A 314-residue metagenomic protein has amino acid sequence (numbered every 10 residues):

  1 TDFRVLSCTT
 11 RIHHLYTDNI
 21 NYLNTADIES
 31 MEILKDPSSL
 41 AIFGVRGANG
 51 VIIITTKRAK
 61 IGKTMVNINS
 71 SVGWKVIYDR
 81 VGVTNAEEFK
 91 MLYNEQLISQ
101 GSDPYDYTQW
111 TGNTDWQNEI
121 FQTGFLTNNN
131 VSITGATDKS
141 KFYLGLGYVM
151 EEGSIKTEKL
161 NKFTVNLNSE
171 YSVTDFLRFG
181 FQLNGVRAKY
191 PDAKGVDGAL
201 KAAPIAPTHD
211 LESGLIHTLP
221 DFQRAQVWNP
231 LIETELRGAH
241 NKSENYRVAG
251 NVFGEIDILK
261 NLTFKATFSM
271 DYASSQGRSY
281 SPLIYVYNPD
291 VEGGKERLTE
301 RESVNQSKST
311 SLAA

Functional and structural regions predicted by a protein language model:
D2-K35: Short acidic/polar hinge/loop motifs at secondary-structure boundaries that mediate gating or recognition
R4, K60-N113, K139, G153-E158 (+3 more regions): Surface-exposed loop/interface segments of Gram-negative outer-membrane beta-barrel transport/assembly proteins
I12, Y16-T17, G47, L126 (+3 more regions): Membrane-spanning beta-strands of outer-membrane beta-barrel proteins
T17-Y22, F43, Y171, I256: A general structural signal for stabilizing positions within well-ordered secondary structure
T25, I61, L126, T137-D138 (+2 more regions): Outer-membrane beta-barrel channels and translocator barrels
T25-N67, L126-N128, K141, G147-E152: A beta-strand signature from Gram-negative outer-membrane beta-barrel systems, especially the internal plug domain
L34, T55-K57, S132-A136, G145 (+4 more regions): Transmembrane beta-barrel domains of outer membrane proteins
D79-V81, E119-T123, I133-T137: Outer-membrane beta-barrel initiation region
